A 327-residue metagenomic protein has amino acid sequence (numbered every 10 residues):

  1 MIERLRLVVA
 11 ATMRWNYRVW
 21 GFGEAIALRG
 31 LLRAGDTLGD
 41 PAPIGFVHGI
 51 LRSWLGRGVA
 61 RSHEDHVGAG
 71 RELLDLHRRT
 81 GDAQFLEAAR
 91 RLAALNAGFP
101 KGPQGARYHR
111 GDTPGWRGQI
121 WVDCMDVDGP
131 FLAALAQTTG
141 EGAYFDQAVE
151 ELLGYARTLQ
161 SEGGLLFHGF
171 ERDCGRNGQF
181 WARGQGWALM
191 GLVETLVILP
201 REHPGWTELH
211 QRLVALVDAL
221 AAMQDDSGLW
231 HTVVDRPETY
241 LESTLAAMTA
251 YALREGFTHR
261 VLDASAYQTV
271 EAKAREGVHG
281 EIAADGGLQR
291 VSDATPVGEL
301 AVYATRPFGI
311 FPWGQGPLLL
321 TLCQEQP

Functional and structural regions predicted by a protein language model:
I2-A25, L32-T37, S53, A60-R91 (+6 more regions): CBM-like carbohydrate-recognition segments
E3, V8-W15, T158-Q160, G164-N177 (+5 more regions): His/Met- and acidic-residue-enriched segments that coordinate or traffic transition-metal cofactors and support
V19, I120-C124, G140, Y144-Q147 (+4 more regions): Short, contiguous, pocket-lining structural segments that sit at or immediately flank catalytic/ligand-binding sites
I44-G45, G56-E171, N177-G178: Extended ligand-binding groove/face enriched in aromatic
I50-L51, Y108-G115, H168-C174, L229-P237 (+1 more regions): Short linear capping/connector segments at secondary-structure termini
T80, L135-D146, T195-T207, G256-S265: Inter-helical turn/loop segments and adjacent helix faces that build the functional surface of alpha-helical bundle
L189-V234: Oxyanion-binding "anion nests"
